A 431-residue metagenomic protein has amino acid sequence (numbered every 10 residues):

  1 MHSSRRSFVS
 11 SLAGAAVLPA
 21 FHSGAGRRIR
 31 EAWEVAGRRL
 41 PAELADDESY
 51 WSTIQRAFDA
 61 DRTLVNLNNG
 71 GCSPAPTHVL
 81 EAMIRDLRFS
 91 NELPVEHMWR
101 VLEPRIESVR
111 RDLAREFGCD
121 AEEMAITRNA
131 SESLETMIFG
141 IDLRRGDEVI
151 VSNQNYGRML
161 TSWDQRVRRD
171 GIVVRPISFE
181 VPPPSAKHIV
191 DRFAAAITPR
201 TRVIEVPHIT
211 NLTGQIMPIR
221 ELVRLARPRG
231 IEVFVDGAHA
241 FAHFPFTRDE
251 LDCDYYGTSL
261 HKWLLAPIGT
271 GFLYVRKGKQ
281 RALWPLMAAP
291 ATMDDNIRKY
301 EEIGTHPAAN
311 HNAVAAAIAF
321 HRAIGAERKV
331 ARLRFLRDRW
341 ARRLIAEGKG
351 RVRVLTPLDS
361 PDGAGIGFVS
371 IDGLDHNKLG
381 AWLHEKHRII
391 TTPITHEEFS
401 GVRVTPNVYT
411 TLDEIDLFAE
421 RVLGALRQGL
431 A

Functional and structural regions predicted by a protein language model:
H2, V9-A431: Pyridoxal 5′-phosphate
